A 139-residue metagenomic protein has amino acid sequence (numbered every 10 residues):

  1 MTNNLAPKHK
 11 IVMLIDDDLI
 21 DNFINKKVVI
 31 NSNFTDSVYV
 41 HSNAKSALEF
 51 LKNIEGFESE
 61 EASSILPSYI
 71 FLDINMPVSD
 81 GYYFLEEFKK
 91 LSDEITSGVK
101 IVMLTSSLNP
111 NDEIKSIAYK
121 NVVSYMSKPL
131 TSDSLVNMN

Functional and structural regions predicted by a protein language model:
M1-M13, L19-F34, S63-S68, S127-N139: Non-catalytic signal-transmission and effector/linker regions of two-component phosphorelay proteins
I15-I20, N43, D73: Acidic di-acidic motifs
K27, Y83, T96-V99, L108-S124: Alpha4 helix (beta4-alpha4-beta5 surface) of REC/receiver domains from two-component response regulators
V40-N53, G81: Helix N-cap/capping motif at the beta->alpha junctions
E49, Y82-I95: Short amphipathic alpha-helix used as the core "switch/output" element in two-component signaling
E55-F71: Active-site beta3 strand of CheY-like receiver
M76: Receiver (REC) domain active-site loop signature in two-component systems and cognate sites in sensor histidine kinases
L104-T105: Hydrophobic/aromatic residues positioned on beta-strands within the core alpha/beta folds
